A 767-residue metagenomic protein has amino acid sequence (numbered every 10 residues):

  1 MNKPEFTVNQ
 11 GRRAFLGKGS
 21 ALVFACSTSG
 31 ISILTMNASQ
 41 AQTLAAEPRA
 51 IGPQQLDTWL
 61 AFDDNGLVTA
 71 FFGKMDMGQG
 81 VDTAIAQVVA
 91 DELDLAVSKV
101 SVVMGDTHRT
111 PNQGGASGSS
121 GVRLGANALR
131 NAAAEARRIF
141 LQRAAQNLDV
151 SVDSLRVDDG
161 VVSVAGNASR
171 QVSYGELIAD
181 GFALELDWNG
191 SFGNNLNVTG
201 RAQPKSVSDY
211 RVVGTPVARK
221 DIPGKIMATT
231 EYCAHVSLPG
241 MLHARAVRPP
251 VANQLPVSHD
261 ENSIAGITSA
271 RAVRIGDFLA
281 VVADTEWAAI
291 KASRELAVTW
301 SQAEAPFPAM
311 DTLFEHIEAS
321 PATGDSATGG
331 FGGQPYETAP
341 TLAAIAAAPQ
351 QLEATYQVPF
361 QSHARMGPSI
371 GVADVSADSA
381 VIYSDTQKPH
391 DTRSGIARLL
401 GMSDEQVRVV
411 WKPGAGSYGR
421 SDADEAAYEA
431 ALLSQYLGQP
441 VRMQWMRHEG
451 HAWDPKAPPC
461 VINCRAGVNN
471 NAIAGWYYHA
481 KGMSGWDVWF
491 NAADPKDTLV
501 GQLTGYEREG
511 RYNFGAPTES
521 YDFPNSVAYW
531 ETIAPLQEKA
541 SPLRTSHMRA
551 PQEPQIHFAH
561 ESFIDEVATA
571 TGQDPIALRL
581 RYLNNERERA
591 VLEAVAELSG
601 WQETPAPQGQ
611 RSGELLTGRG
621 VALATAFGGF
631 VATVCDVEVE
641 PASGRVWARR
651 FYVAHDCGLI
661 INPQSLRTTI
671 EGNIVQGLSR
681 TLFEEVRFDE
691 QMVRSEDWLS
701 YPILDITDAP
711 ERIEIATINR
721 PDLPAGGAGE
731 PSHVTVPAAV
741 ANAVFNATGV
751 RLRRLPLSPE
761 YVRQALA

Functional and structural regions predicted by a protein language model:
N2-I33, Q42-A767: Cofactor-binding beta-sheet edge motifs in enzyme active sites
